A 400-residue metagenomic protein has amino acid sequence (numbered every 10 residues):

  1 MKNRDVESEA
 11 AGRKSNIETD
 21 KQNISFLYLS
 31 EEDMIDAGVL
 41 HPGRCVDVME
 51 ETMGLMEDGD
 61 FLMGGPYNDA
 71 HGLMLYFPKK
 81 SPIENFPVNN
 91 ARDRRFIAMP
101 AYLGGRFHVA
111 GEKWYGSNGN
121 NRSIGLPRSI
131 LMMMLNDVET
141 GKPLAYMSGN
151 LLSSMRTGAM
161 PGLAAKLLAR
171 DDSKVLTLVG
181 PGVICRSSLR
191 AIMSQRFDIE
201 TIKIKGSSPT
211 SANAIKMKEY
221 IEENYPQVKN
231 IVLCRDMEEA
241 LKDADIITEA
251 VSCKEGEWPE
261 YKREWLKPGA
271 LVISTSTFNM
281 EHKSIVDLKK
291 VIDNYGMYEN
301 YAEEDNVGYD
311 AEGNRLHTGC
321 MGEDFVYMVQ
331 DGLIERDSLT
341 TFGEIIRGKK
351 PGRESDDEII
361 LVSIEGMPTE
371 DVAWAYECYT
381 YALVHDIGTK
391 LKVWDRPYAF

Functional and structural regions predicted by a protein language model:
K2-R156, M160-G162, A169-D172, T369-V372 (+3 more regions): N-terminal ligand-binding/catalytic initiation module
D33-V39, K283-F400: Adenosine-phosphate binding glycine-rich loop
Y146, L176-L178, K203, I359-E365: Short glycine-rich or small-residue beta-strand-to-loop segments that form or flank ligand, phosphate, metal/Fe-S
G149-S153, S274-M280, I364-E370: Glycine-rich phosphate/pyrophosphate-binding beta-alpha loops
P161, D172-R196, G206-P209: Glycine-rich adenosine-cofactor-binding loop
V175, D198-T201, K289: Residues at the starts of beta-strands that form the adenosine-phosphate
Q195-N224: NAD(P)-binding Rossmann-fold cofactor-contacting core
E223-D324: Rossmann-like adenosine-cofactor binding region
